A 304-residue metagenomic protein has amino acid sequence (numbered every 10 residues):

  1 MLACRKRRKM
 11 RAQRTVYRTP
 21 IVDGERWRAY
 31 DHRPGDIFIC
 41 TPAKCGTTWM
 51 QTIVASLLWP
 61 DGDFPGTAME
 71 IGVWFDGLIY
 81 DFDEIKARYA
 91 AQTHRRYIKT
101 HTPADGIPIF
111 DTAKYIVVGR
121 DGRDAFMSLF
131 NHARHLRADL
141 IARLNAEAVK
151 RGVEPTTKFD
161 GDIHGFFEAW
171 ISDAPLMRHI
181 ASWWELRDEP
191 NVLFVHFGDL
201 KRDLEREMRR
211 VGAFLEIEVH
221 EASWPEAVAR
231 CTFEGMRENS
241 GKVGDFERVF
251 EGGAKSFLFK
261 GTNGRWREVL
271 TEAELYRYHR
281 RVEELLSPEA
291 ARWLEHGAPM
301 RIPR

Functional and structural regions predicted by a protein language model:
L2-V195, G241, V249-R304: PAPS-dependent sulfotransferase catalytic domain
T48-P60, F194-V219, A227, G235 (+1 more regions): PAPS/PAP-binding and catalytic site of the sulfotransferase fold
F64-G66, E216-E226, M236, A290-W293: Short, surface-exposed acidic
W74, L78, P225-R230, E234: Cytochrome P450 I-helix active-site segment
I107-I109, L204-R206, E234-G235, R304: Short, solvent-exposed polar/charged micro-motifs at secondary-structure junctions
T112, E207-R209, W224, W293-L294: Composition- and surface-driven signal marking solvent-exposed, interaction-prone regions in large proteins
A229-G253: Short acidic/His-enriched helical or mixed secondary-structure segments at domain edges of catalytic enzymes and some
